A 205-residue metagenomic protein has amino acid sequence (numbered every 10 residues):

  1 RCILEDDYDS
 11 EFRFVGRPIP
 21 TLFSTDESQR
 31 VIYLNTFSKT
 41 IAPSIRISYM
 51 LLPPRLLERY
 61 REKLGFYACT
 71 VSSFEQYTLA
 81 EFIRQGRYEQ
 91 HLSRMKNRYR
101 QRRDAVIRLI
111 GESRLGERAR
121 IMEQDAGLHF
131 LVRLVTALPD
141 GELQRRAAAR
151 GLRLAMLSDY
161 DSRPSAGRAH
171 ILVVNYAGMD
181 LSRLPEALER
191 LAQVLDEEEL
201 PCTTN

Functional and structural regions predicted by a protein language model:
R1-V15: Catalytic PLP-binding core of fold-type I/II PLP enzymes
T21, R61, L79, I110-G111: Catalytic cores of nucleotide-enabled group-transfer and carboxylate-activating enzymes in metabolic and assembly-line
S24-R59: Active-site PLP attachment segment
L52, L131-A137, L154-V194: Conserved PLP-binding active-site segment of the aspartate aminotransferase-like
L56-E75: Active-site C-terminal subdomain of aminotransferase-like
R61-L64, Q85-I107: Structural signature of PLP-dependent enzymes
A80, N97-I107, A119-R133, L143-R146: Conserved glycine-rich beta-strand-loop-beta hairpin in the small C-terminal domain of fold type I
